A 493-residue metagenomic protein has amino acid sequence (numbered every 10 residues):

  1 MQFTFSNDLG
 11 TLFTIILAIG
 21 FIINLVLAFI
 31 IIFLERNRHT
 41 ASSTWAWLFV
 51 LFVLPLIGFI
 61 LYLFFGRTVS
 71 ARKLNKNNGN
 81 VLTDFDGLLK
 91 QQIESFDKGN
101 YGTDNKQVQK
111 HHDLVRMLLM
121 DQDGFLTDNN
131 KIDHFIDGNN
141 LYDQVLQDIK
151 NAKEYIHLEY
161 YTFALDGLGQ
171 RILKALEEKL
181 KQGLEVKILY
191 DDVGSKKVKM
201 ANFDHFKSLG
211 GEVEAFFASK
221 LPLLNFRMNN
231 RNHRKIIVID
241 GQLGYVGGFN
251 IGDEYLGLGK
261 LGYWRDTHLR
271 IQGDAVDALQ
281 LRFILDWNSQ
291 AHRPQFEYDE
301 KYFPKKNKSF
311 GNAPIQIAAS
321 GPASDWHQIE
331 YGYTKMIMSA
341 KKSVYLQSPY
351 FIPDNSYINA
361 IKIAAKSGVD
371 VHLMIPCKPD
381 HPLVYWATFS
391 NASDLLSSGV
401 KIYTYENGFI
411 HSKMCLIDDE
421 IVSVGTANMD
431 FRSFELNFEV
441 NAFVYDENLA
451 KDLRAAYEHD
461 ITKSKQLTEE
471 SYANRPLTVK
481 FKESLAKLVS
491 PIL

Functional and structural regions predicted by a protein language model:
M1-Y331, K335, S339, P379 (+4 more regions): N-terminal localization/anchoring segments of enzymes in phospholipid and broader phosphate metabolism
A340, Y350-H372, P376, H381: Helical hairpin unit composed of two closely spaced alpha helices linked by a short loop
Q347: Short alpha-helical functional segments enriched in proximate histidine and acidic residues
S356-I358, Y385-A387, I417: Histidine/acidic-residue-rich catalytic or RNA/ligand-binding cores of hydrolases and nuclease-related proteins
A360-A364, S390, H459: Short, solvent-exposed amphipathic alpha-helical segments in soluble enzyme and RNA/protein-processing domains
I402-E406: Active-site donor-binding acidic/aromatic loop of nucleotide-activated sugar and phosphosugar transferases involved
K413: Catalytic-core elements of nucleic-acid end-processing and repair enzymes
